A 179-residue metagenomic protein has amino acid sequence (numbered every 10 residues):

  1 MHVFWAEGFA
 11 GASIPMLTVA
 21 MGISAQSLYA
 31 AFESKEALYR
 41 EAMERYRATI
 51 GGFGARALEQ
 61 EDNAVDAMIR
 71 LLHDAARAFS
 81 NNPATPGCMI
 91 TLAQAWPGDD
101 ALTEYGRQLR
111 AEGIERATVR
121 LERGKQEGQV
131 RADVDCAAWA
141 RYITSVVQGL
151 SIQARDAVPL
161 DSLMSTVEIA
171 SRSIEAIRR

Functional and structural regions predicted by a protein language model:
H2, R40, E44, A48 (+7 more regions): Generic detection of well-ordered alpha-helical segments
V3, S27, D74, V146-Q153: Amphipathic alpha-helical interface segments
V3-A37, E41: Helix-turn-helix
E41, A55-P86, C136-I143: Hydrophobic alpha-helical connector segments
A48-G51, D66, D100-Q126, A138 (+1 more regions): Amphipathic alpha-helical packing segments from all-alpha helical-bundle domains
H73-T118: Short secondary-structure transition hinges
A78-N81, R123, I143-D161, S173-R179: Amphipathic C-terminal alpha-helical segment
P86-M89, A95, A132-Q153, S165-S173: Hydrophobic alpha-helical segments that form the core of small-molecule binding pockets and/or dimer interfaces
